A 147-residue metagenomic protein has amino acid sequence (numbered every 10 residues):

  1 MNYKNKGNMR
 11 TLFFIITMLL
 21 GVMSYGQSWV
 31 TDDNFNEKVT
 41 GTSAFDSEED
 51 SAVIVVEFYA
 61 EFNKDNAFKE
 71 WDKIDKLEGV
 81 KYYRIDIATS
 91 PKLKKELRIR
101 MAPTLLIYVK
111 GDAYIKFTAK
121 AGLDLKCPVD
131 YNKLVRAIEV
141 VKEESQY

Functional and structural regions predicted by a protein language model:
M1-W29: Bacterial Sec-dependent N-terminal signal peptides
S24-A44: N-terminal "domain-start" segment that seeds a small globular fold
V30-T31, E57-F62, L77-K92: Thiol-based oxidoreductase modules, predominantly thioredoxin-like and allied folds used for disulfide exchange
E37-K76: Local sequence-structure signature of Cys/Sec-based thiol-disulfide redox active-site neighborhoods
I54-E57, R84, T104-L106, K116: Structural recognition of the beta-strand scaffold that forms the well-ordered cores of secreted hydrolase catalytic
K64-A67, L93-K94, Y114-F117: Extracytoplasmic/secreted cell-surface and envelope-processing proteins
L97-V109: Structural micro-motif
I107-Y147: Non-catalytic, surface beta->alpha helical segment in thiol-disulfide oxidoreductase systems
